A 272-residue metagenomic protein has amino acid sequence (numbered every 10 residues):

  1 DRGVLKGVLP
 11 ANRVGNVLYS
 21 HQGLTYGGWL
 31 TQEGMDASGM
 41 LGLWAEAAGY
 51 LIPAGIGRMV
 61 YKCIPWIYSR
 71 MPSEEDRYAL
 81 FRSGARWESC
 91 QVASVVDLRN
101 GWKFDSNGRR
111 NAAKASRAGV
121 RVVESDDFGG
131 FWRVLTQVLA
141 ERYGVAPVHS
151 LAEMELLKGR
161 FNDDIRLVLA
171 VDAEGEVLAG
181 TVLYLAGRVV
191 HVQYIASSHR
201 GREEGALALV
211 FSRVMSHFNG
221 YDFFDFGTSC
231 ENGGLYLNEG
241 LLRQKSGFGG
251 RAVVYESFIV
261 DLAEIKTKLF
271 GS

Functional and structural regions predicted by a protein language model:
D1-V17, C63-R202, F218: A conserved beta-strand-loop-helix scaffold within acyl/acetyltransferase catalytic domains
V4-V8, Y26, R58: A common structural microfeature
V8-V14, H21-L24, L30, D36 (+3 more regions): Aromatic (often tryptophan-rich) hydrophobic motifs at membrane interfaces
Q22-T31, Q91-A93, S116: Acyl/amide activation-and-transfer machinery of modular secondary-metabolite enzymes
S38-L43, G49-A54, S83-W87, A113-A115: Short, charge-rich binding segments
Y50-A54, R160, H217: Alpha-helix C-cap/termination motif
I56-I64: Divalent metal-dependent hydrolysis catalytic cores, especially in the metallo-beta-lactamase
